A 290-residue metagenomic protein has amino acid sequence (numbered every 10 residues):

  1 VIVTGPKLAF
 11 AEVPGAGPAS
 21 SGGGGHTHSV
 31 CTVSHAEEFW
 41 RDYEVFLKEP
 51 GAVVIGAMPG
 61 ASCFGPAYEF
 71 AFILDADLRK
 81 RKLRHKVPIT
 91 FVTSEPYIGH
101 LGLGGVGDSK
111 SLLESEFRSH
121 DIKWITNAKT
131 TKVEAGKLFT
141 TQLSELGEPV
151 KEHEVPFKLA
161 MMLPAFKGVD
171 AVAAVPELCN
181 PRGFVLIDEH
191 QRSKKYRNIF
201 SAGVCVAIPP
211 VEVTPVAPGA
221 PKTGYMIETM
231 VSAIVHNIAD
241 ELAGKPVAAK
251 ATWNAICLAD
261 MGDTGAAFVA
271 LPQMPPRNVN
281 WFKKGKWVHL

Functional and structural regions predicted by a protein language model:
V1-I2, M161: N-terminal Rossmann-like NAD(P) cofactor-binding module of classical short-chain dehydrogenase/reductase
I2-A9, K132-A135: Feature captures the FAD/FMN-dependent oxidoreductase FAD-binding
T4, M58, S94-P96, V204: Cofactor-binding loop segments of dinucleotide-utilizing enzymes, especially the Rossmann-like FAD- and NAD(P)+-binding
A9-E12, P18-E49, P156-T229: FAD-site-proximal beta/loop scaffold in flavoenzymes
S34-T90: Rossmann-like NAD(P)H-binding beta-loop-alpha module
P59-D77, A217-P221, A255-A267: Short, electropositive alpha-helical surface patch
D75-L186, K245-P246: A Rossmann-like FAD-binding core segment of flavoenzymes
A233-L290: C-terminal, flexible cofactor-proximal segment of oxidoreductases
